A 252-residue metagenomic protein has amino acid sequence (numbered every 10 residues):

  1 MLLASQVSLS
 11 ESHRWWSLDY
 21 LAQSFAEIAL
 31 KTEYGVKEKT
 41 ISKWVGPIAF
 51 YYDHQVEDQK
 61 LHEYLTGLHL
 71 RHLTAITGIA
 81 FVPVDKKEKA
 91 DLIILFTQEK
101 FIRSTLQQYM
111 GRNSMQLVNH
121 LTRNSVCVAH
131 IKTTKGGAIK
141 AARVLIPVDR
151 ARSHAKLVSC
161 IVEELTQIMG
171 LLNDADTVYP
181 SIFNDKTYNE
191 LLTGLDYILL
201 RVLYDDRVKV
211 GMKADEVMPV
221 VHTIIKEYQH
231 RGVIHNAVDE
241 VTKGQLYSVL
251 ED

Functional and structural regions predicted by a protein language model:
M1-L2: Bacterial N-terminal signal peptides
Q6-A49, V56-E57, A75, S125-K135 (+1 more regions): Disordered inhibitory propeptide/activation segment of secreted metzincin zinc metalloprotease zymogens, centered on
D19-A29, G67-L70, I93, Y197-R201 (+2 more regions): Generic detector of well-ordered alpha-helical segments enriched in charged/polar residues, highlighting helical
K31-K37, A80-L92, V221-Y228: Short N-terminal helix-initiation segments at or just after the protein's N-terminus
Y34-G35, R112-K156, L172-D252: Metalloprotease/metallohydrolase-associated module, dominated by Zn2+-dependent proteases
A49-D53, V144-I146: Short, aliphatic-rich beta-strand segments
D53-E63: A short, highly charged nucleic-acid-interacting micro-segment common to nuclease and nuclease-linked defense proteins
H62-V162, Q167-I168, L172-V178: Metzincin-family zinc-dependent endopeptidase catalytic domain
